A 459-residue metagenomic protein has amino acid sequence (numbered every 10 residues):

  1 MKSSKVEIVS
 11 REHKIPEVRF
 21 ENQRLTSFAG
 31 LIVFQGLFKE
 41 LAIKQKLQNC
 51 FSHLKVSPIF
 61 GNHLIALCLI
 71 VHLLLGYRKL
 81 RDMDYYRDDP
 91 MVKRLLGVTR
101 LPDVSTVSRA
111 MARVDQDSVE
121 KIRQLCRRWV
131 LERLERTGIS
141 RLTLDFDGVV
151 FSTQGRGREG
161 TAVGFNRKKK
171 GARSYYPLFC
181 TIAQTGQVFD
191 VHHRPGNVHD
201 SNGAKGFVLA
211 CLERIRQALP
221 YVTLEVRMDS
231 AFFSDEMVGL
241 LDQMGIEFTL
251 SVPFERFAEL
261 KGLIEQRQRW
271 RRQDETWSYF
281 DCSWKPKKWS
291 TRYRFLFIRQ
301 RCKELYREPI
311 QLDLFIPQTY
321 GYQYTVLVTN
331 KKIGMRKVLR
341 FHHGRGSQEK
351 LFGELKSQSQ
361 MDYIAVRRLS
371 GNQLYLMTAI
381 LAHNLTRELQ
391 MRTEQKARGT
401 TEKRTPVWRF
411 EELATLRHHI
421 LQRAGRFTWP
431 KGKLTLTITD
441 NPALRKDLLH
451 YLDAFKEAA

Functional and structural regions predicted by a protein language model:
M1-A172, Y176-H199, G203-A218, L241-M244 (+1 more regions): Dynamic "connector" segments at or just before major functional cores
K2-P16, F20, E247-S357, D447-A459: An anionic, glycine-rich sequence signature occurring as long contiguous blocks
L37, M83, D88, M335-L369 (+3 more regions): Short amphipathic alpha-helical "interface-anchor" segments enriched in bulky aromatics
R141-D145, T223-R227, E247-T249: Structural preference for beta-strand elements that scaffold enzyme active sites
V149-F151, Q187, R194-G196, P253-E255 (+8 more regions): Short, glycine-/Ser/Thr-/acidic-enriched flexible segments
V226-S234, F254-F257: Acidic, metal-coordinating catalytic cores used for nucleic-acid/nucleotide bond scission and strand-transfer chemistry
D235-G239: Catalytic cores of alpha/beta
M361-E394, R398-L434, I438: Basic, amphipathic alpha-helical segments enriched in Lys/Arg and hydrophobic/aromatic residues
